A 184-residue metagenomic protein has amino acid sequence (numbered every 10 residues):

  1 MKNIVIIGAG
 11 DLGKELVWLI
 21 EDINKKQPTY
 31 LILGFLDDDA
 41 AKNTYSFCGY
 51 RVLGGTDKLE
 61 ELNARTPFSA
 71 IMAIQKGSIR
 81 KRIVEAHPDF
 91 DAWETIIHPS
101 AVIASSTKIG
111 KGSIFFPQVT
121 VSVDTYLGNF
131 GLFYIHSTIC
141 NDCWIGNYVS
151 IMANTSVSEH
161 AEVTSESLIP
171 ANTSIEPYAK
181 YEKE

Functional and structural regions predicted by a protein language model:
M1-I6, G49, T56-D57, I135 (+1 more regions): Glycine/serine-rich loop-strand microenvironments at binding/catalytic pocket rims
K2-I20: Glycine-rich adenosine-cofactor-binding loop
I6-I7, L36, A73, M152 (+2 more regions): Short hydrophobic segments within beta-strands
E21-P28, A64: Alpha-helix termini
K25-S46: NAD(P)-binding Rossmann-fold cofactor-contacting core
L33, F68-S69, K111: Conserved acidic residues
A40-V102: Phosphate-bearing ligand-interacting subdomains that bind or position ATP/ADP/UDP/GDP/NAD(P) or nucleotide-linked
T95-E184: Structural signal for interior beta-strand "rungs" in well-ordered beta-sheet cores of soluble enzyme domains
